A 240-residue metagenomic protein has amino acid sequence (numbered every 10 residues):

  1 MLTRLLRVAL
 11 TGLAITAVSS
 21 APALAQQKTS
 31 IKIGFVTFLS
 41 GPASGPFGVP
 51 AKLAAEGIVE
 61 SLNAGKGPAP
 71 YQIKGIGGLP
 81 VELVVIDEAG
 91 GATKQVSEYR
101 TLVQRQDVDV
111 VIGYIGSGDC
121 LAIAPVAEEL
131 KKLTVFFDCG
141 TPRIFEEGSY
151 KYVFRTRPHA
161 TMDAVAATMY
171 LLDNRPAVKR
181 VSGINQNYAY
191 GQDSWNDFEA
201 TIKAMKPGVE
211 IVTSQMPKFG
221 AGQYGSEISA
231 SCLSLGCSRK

Functional and structural regions predicted by a protein language model:
M1-L10: Bacterial N-terminal signal peptides that target proteins for export
S19-A25: Sec/Tat signal peptide C-region and signal peptidase I cleavage site
Q27-I31, L79-P80: A short, charged/proline- and glycine-enriched loop that marks the coil->beta-strand transition at the N-terminal
K32-V36, E82-I86, D109-Y114, K132-D138 (+5 more regions): Structural recognition of the beta-strand scaffold that forms the well-ordered cores of secreted hydrolase catalytic
G34-I58, D87-A92, I115-G116, I184-Q192: Extracytoplasmic "Venus flytrap"
P46-L53, G65-E147, T156, P217-G225: Beta-alpha junction/loop-to-helix N-cap segments that form part of ligand/metal-binding clefts
I58-S61, G65, A122-L130, D197-M205: Alpha-helical structural signal in soluble globular domains
S97, P142-F145, K151-K240: Extracellular/periplasmic Venus flytrap/periplasmic-binding protein
